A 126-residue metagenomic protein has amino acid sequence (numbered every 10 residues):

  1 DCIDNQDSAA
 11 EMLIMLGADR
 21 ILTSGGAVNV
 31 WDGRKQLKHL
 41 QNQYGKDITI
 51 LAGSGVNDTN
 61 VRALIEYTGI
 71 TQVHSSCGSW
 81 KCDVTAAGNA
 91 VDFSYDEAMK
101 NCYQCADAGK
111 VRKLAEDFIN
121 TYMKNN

Functional and structural regions predicted by a protein language model:
D1-L16, L40, I50, V56-S75: Catalytic cores of alpha/beta
C2-S8, A27-Y44, D58-A63, K81-A90: Active-site-adjacent beta->alpha loops and helix N-cap segments on the catalytic face of soluble alpha/beta enzymes
I14-R20, K100: A polyampholytic, Gly/Pro-enriched intrinsically disordered region
A18-S24, Q72-S79: Non-cysteine beta-strand/loop elements that form the S-adenosyl-L-methionine
L22-T23, T49-A52: Short catalytic-loop micro-motif centered on adjacent basic/acidic residues
T23-V28, K100-Y103: Short acidic/polar alpha-helix capping motifs at helix-coil junctions
V30, S54, Q104: Active-site-adjacent beta-strand anchor residues
R34-Q41, I65-T68, C82-N126: C-terminal helical cap(s) of enzyme catalytic domains, especially alpha/beta-barrels
